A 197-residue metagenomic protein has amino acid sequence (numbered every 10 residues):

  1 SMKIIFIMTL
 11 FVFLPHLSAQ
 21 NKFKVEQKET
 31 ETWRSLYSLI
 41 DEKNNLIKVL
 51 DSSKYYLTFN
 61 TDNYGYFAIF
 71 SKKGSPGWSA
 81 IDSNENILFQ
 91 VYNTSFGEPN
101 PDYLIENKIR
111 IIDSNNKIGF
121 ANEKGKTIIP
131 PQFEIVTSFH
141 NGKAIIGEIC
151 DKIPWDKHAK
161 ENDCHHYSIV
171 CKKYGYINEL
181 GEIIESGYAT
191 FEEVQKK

Functional and structural regions predicted by a protein language model:
S1-K22: Bacterial Sec-dependent N-terminal signal peptides
Q20-K197: Residue-level detector of conserved, function-critical positions
